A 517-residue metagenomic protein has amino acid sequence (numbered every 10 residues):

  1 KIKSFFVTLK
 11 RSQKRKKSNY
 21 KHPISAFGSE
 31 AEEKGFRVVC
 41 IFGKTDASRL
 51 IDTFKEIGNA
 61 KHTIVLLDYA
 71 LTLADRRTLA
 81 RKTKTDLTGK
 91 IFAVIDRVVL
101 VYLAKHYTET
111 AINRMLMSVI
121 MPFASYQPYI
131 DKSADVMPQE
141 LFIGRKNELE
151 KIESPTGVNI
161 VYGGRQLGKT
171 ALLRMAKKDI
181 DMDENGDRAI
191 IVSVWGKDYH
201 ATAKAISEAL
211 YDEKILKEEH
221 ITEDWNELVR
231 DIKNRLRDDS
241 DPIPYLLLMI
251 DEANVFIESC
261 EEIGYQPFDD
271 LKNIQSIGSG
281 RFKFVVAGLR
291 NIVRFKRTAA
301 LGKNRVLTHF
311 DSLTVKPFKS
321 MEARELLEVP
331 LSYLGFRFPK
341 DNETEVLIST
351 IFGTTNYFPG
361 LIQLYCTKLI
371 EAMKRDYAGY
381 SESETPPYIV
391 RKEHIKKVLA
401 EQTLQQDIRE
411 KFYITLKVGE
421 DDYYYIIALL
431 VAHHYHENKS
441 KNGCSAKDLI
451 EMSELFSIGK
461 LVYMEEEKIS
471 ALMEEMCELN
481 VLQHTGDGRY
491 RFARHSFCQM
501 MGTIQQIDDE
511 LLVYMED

Functional and structural regions predicted by a protein language model:
T8, P23-A47, V65-T72, D238-G264 (+1 more regions): Conserved P-loop NTPase "ATPase switch" module shared by AAA+ and STAND
I51-I57, T78-D86, N226-N291, K296-V306 (+1 more regions): Conserved Walker B catalytic segment
I112-G164, M175-D179: Walker A/P-loop-proximal flanking segment of P-loop NTPase domains
M137-K146, K178, K340, T344-E345 (+4 more regions): Winged-helix-like regulatory helical subdomains adjacent to P-loop NTPase cores
V161-I191: P-loop NTPase Walker A phosphate-binding motif
G186-E219, D231-N234: Conserved NTP-binding/hydrolysis module of P-loop NTPases
T314-V346, Y365: Conserved small helical "lid"/interfacial subdomain of P-loop NTPases
G459-L479: Short amphipathic alpha-helical interaction segments
